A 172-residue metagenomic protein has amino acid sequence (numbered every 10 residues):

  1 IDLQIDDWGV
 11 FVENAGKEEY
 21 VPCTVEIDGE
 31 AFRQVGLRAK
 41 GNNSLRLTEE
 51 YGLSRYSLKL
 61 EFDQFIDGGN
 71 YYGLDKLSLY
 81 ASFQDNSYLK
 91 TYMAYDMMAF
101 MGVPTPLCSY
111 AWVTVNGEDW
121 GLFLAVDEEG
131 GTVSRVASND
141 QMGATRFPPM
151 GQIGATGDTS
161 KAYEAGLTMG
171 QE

Functional and structural regions predicted by a protein language model:
I1-E172: Phosphate/dinucleotide-binding and metal-coordinating scaffold of catalytic cores in nucleotide-dependent enzymes
